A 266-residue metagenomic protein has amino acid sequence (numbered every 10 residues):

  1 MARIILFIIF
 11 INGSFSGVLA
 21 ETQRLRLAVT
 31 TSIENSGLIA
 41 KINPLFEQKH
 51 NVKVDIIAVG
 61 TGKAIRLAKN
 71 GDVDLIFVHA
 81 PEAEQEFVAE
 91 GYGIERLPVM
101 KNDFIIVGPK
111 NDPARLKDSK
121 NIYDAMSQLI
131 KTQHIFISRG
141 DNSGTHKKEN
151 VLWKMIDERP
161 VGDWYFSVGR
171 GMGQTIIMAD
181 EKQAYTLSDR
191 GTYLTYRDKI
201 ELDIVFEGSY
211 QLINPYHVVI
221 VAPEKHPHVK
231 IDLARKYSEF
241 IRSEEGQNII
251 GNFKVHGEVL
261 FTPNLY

Functional and structural regions predicted by a protein language model:
I5-S14: Bacterial N-terminal signal peptides
S16-A20: Sec/Tat signal peptide C-region and signal peptidase I cleavage site
E21-K49, K53, G62, R66-D72 (+3 more regions): Exported/periplasmic ABC-transporter solute-binding proteins
G60-T61, N102: A generic "binding-loop/recognition-motif" signal
L75-K101: Acidic, polar ligand-binding/catalytic clefts
I106: Serine endopeptidase catalytic core focused on the charge-relay Asp
